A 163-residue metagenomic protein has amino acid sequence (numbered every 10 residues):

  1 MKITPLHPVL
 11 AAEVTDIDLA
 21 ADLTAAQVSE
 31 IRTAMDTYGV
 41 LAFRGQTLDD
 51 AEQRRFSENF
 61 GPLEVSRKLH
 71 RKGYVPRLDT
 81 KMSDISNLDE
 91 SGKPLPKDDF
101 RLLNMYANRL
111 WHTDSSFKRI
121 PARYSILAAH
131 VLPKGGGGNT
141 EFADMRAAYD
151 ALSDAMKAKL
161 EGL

Functional and structural regions predicted by a protein language model:
K2-L163: Fe(II)/2-oxoglutarate oxygenase catalytic core
